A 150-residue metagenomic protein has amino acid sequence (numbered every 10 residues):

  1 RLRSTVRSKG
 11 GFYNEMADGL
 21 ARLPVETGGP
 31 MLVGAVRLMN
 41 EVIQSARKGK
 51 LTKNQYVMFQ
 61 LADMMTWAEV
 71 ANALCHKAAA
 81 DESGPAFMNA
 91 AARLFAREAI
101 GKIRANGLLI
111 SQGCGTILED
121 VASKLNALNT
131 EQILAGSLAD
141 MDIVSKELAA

Functional and structural regions predicted by a protein language model:
R1-A150: Flavin-dependent oxidoreductase catalytic core characteristic of acyl-CoA dehydrogenase/oxidase-like enzymes
